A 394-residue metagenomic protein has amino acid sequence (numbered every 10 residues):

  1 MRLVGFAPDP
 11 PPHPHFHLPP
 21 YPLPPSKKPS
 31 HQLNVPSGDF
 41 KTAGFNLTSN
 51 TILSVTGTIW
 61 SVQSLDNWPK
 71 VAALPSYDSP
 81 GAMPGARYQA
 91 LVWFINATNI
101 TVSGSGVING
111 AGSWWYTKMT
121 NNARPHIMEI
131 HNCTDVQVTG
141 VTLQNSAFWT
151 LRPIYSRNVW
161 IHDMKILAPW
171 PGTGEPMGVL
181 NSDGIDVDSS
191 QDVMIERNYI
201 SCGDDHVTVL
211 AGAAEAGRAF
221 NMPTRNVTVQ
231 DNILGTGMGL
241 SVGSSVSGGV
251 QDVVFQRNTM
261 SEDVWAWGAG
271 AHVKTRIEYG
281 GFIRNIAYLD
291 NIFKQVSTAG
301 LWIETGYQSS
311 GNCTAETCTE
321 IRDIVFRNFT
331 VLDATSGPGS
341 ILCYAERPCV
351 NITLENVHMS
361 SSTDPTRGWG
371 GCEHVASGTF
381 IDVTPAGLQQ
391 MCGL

Functional and structural regions predicted by a protein language model:
M1-L394: Extracellular/periplasmic carbohydrate-active domains that bind, remodel, or depolymerize complex polysaccharides
